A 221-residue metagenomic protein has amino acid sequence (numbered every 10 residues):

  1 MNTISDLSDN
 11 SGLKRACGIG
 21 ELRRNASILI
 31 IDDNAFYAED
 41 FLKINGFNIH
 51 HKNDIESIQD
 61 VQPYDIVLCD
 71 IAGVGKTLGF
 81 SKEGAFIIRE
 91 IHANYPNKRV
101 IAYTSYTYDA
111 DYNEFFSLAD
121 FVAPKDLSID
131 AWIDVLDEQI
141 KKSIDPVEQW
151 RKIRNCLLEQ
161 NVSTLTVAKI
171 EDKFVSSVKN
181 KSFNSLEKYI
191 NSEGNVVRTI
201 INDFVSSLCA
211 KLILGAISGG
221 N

Functional and structural regions predicted by a protein language model:
N2-L13, N53-D54, G79-F80, I101-K181: Output/docking surface of receiver
G18-A35, F41-L42: Conserved acidic segment of CheY-like receiver
S27-D32, N48-K52, V100-T104: Short, hydrophobic beta-strand segments that form beta-sheet elements in well-ordered domains
F41-F47, R89-N94, N113-F121: Short, surface-exposed basic-aromatic patches at helix termini and helix-loop junctions that form
L42-Q62: A short, well-structured beta->alpha microelement
Q62-P63, L118: Alpha-helix C-terminal capping/helix-to-coil transition sites in glycosyltransferase folds
P63-Y95, S105: Conserved phosphotransfer microenvironments
E148-N221: C-terminal output/effector regions of signal-responsive regulators
